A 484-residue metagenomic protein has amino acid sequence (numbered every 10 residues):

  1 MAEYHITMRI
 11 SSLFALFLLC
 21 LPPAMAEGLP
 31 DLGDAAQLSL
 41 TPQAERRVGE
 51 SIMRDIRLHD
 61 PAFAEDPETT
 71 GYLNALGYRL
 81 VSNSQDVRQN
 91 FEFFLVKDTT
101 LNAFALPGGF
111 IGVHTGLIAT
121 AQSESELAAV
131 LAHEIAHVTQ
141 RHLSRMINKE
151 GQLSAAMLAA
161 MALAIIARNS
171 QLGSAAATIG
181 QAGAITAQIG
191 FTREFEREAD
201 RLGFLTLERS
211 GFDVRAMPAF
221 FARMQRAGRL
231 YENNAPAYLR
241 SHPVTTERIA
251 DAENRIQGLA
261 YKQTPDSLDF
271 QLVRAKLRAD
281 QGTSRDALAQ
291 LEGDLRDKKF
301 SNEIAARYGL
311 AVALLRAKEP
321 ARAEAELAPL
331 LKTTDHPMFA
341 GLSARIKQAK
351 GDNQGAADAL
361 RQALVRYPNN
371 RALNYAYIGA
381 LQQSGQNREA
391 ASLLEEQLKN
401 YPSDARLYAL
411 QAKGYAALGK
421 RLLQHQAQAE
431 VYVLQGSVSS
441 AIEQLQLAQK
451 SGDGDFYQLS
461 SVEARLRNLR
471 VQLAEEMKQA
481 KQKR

Functional and structural regions predicted by a protein language model:
A2-F104, A227-L230, A289, N353 (+5 more regions): Hydrophobic or amphipathic, alpha-helical segments that drive membrane association/targeting
L32-S39, E50, A62, G71 (+6 more regions): Extracytoplasmic and endomembrane cell-envelope/extracellular-matrix remodeling and assembly machinery
I111, T120, V138, L259 (+7 more regions): TPR/TPR-like alpha-solenoid repeats
G112, E126-E134, V138, S174 (+1 more regions): Short alpha-helical catalytic segment bearing the HExxH-like zincin motif of zinc-dependent metalloproteases
G112-A129, I189-E194: Short pre-active-site segment immediately N-terminal to the catalytic Zn-binding motif
S125, I135-Q152: Catalytic Zn2+-binding segment of zinc metalloproteases
S154-N169, A175-A187: Membrane-active amphipathic alpha-helices enriched in small hydrophobic residues
